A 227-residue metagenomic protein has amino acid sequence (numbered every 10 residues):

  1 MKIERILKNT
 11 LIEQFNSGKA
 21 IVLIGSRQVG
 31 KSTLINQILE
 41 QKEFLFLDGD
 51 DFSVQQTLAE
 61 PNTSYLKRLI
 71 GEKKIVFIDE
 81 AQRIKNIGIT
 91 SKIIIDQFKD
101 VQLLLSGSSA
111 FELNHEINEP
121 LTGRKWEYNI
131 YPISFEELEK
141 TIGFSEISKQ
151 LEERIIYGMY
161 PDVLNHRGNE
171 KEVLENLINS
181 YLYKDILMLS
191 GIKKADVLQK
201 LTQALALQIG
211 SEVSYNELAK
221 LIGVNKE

Functional and structural regions predicted by a protein language model:
M1-F15: Pre-Walker A adenine-sensing motif
L23: Hydrophobic anchor at the beta1->P-loop junction of P-loop NTPases
K31-S32: Conserved lysine of the Walker
L45-I75: Short glycine-rich substrate-engagement loop in P-loop NTPases that contacts/grips substrate
F77, Q102-S108, N129: Structural recognition of the conserved hydrophobic beta-strand(s) that form the central parallel beta-sheet of P-loop
F111-E127, I142-G143: Short regulatory helix/loop adjacent to the ATP-binding pocket of P-loop NTPases
Y131-E227: Interdomain hinge/linker elements that couple catalytic modules in large macromolecular machines
